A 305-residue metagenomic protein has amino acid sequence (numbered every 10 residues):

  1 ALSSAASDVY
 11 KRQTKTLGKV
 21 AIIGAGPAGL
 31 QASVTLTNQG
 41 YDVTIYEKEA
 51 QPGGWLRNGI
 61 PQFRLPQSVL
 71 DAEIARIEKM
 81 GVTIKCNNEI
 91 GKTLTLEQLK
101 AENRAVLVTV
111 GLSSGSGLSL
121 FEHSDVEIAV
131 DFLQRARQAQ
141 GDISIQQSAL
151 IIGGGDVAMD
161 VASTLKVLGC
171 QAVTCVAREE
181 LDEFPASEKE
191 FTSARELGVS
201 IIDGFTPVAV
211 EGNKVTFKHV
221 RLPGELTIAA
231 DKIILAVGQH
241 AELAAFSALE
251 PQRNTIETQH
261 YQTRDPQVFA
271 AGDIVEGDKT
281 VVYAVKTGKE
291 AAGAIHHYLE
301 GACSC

Functional and structural regions predicted by a protein language model:
A1-A6, Y10: Single conserved hydrophobic/aromatic residue that forms the stacking wall/gate of nucleotide- or nucleobase-binding
K19-D42, M159-K166: N-terminal Rossmann-like FAD-binding beta1-loop-alpha1 element of flavoenzymes
K19-I23, D71-L120, V208-K214: Feature captures the FAD/FMN-dependent oxidoreductase FAD-binding
G26-P27, Q51, G155-V157, I274-V275: Residue-level detector of alpha-helix initiation sites
I45, E49-M80, I84, A162-P207 (+1 more regions): Rossmann-like dinucleotide-binding cores of NAD(P)H-dependent redox enzymes
Q98-A105, P223-K232: Core beta-strand elements of the Rossmann-like FAD/NAD(P) dinucleotide-binding domain in flavoenzyme oxidoreductases
S124-Q146, K232-V282, G293: FAD-site-proximal beta/loop scaffold in flavoenzymes
V161, I274-G301: A conserved FAD-binding loop/helix module that cradles the flavin
